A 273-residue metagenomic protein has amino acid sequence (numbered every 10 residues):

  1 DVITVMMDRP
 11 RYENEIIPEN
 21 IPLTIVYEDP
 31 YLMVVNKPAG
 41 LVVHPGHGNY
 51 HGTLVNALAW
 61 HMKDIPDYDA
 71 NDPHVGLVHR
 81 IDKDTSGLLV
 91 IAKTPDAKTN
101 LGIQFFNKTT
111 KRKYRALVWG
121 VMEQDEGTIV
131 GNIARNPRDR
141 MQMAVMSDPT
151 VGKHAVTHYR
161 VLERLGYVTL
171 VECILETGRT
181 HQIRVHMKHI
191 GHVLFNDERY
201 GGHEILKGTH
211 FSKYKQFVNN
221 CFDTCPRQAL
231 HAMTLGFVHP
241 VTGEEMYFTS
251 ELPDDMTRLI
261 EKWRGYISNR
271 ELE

Functional and structural regions predicted by a protein language model:
D1-E273: RNA pseudouridine synthases
